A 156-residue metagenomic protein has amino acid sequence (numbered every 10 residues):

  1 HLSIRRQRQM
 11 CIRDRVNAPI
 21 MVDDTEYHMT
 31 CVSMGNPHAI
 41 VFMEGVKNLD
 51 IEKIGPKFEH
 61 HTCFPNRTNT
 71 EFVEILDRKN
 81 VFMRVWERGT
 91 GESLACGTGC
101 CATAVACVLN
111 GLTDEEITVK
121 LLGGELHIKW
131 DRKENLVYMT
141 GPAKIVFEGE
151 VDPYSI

Functional and structural regions predicted by a protein language model:
H1-I12: Single conserved hydrophobic/aromatic residue that forms the stacking wall/gate of nucleotide- or nucleobase-binding
S3, S33-M34, A95: Alpha-helical architecture
R8, Y27, P37, V81 (+1 more regions): Change "...and in nucleic-acid phosphodiester-cleaving endonucleases..." to "...and in nucleic-acid processing enzymes
Q9, A18, E26, P56-T62: Intrinsically disordered, low-complexity boundary segments flanking structured domains
V16-K47: Internal active-site segments that recognize and position negatively charged phosphoryl groups and nucleotide moieties
I40-I156: A glycine-rich beta-to-alpha transition motif near the start of alpha/beta enzyme domains, typified by
